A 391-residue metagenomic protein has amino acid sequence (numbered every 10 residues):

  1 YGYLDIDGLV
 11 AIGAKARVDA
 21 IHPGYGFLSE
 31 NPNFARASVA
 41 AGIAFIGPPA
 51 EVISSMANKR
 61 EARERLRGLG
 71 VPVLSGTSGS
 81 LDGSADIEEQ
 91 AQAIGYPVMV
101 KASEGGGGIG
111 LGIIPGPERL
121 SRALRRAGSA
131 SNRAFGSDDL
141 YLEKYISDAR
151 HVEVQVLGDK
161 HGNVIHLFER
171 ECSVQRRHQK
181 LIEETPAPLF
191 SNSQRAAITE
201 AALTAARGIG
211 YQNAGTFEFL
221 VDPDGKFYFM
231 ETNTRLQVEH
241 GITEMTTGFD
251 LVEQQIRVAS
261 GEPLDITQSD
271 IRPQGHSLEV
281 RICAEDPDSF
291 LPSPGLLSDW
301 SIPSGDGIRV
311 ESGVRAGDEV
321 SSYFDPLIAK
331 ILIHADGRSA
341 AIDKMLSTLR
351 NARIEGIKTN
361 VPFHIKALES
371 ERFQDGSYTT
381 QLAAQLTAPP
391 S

Functional and structural regions predicted by a protein language model:
Y1-F217, V221-N233, Q237: N-terminal beta-alpha lobe that positions the nucleotide/phosphoryl donor in ATP/NTP-coupled carboxylate activation
A202, G241-S391: Catalytic cores of soluble metabolic enzymes centered on carboxylation/carboxyl-transfer
